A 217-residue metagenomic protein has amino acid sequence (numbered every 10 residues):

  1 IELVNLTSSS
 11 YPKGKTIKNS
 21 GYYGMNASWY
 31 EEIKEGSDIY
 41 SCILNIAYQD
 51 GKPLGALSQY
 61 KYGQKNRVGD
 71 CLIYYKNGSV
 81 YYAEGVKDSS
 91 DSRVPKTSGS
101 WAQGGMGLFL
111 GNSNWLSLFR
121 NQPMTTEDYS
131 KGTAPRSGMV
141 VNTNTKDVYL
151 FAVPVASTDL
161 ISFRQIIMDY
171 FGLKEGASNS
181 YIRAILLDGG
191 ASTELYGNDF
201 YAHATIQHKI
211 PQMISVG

Functional and structural regions predicted by a protein language model:
I1-E2, Y23-M25, Y82, L108-G111 (+2 more regions): Short hydrophobic-aromatic micro-motifs
I1-Y75, S79-Y82: Zymogen propeptides
L6, N26-W29, D70, Y75-G78 (+8 more regions): Fold-independent oxyanion-binding glycine-rich loops and adjacent beta-strand/coil segments at enzyme active sites
Y11-S28, S90-N114, P135, D159-N179 (+1 more regions): A signal for specific C-terminal beta-sheet/loop modules enriched in small/flexible residues with GP/PG/PP motifs
E32, S117-L118, L195: Residues in flexible loops and secondary-structure boundaries
E35-G63, M124-G217: Conserved, well-ordered active-site substructure
Q59-E127: A substrate-binding/cap region within the structured catalytic cores of diverse enzymes
